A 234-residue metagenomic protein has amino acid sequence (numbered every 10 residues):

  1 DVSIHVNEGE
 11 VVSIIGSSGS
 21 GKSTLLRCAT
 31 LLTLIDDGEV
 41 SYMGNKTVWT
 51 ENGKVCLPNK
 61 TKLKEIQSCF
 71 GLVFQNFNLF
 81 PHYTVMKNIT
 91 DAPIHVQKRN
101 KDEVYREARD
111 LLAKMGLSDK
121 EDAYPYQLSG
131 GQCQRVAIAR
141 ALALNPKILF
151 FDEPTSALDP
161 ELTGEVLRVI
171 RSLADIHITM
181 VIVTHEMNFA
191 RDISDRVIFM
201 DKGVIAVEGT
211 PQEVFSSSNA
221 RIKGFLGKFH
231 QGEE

Functional and structural regions predicted by a protein language model:
G38-N52: Conserved ABC transporter NBD signature motif
Y124-L128, Q132: Conserved ABC ATPase signature
A143-K147: A short, proline-enriched helix->beta-strand linker immediately N-terminal to the Walker B motif in ABC-type P-loop
L149-D152: Catalytic Walker B motif of ABC-type/P-loop ATPase nucleotide-binding domains
A190-D192: A short, surface-exposed alpha-helical micro-motif characterized by mixed small hydrophobic and charged/polar residues
E208-G209: ABC ATPase "signature
